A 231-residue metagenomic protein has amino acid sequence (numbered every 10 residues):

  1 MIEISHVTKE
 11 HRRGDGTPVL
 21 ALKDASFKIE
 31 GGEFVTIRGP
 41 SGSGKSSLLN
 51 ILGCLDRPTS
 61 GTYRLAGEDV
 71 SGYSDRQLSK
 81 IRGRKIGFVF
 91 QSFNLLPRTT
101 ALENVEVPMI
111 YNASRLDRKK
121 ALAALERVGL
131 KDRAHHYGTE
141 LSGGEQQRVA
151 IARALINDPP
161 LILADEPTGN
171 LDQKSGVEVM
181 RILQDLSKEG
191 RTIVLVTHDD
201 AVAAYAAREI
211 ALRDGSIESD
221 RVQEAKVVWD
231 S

Functional and structural regions predicted by a protein language model:
I2-L212: ABC family nucleotide-binding domain
S216-S231: Conserved beta-strand-loop-alpha-helix hinge in the C-terminal portion of ABC ATPase nucleotide-binding domains
